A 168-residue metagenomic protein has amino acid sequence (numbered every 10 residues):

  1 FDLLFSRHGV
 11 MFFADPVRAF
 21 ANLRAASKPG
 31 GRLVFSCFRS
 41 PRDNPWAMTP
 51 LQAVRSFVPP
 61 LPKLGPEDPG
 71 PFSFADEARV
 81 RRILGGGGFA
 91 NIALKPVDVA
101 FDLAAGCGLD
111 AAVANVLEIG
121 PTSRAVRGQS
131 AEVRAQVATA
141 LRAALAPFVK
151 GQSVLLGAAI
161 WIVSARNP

Functional and structural regions predicted by a protein language model:
L4-F5: Hydrophobic beta-strand segment of the Class I
M11-F13: A short His-aromatic
V17-R18, R24, K28-A105, S123: Conserved catalytic/acceptor-binding region of the Class I
G70-P168: Conserved Class I S-adenosyl-L-methionine
